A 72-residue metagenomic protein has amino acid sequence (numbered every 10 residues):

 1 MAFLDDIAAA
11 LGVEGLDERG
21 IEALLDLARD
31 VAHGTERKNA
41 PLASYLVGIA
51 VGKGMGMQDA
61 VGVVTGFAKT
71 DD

Functional and structural regions predicted by a protein language model:
L4-I7, L16, D26, M55-D72: C-terminal binding/interaction regions
V13: Long, contiguous binding/interaction regions
L16-G52: Amphipathic, hydrophobic secondary-structure cores in small proteins
